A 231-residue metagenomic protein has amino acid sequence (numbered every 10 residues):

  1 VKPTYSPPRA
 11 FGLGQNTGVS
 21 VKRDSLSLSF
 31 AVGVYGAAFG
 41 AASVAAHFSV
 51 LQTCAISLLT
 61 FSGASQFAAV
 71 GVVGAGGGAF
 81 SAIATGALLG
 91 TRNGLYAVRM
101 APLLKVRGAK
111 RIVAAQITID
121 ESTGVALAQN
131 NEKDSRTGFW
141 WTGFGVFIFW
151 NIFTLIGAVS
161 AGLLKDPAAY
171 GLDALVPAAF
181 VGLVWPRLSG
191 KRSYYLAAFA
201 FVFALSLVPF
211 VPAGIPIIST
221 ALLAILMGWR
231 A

Functional and structural regions predicted by a protein language model:
V1-V21: Short, Lys/Arg-rich, polar N-terminal cytosolic tail immediately upstream of the first transmembrane signal-anchor
Y5, T17-V19, V32-Y35, I148 (+1 more regions): Short acidic/polar alpha-helix capping motifs at helix-coil junctions
G14, I83-D173: Helix-loop-helix junctions within the multi-pass membrane cores of secondary transporters/permeases
K22-A115, K133, F149, P216: Pore-lining transmembrane helices
D134-S219, L226, R230: Membrane-embedded alpha-helical modules
